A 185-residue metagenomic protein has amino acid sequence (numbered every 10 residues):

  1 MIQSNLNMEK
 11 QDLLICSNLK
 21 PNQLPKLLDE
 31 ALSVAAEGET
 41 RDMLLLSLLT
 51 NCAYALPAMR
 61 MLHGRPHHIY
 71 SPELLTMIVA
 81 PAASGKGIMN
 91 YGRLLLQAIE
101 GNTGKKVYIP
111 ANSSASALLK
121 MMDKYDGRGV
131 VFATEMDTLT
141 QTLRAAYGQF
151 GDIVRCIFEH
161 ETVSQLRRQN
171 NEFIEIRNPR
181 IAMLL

Functional and structural regions predicted by a protein language model:
M1-L185: Phosphate-handling catalytic cores of nucleic-acid transaction enzymes
